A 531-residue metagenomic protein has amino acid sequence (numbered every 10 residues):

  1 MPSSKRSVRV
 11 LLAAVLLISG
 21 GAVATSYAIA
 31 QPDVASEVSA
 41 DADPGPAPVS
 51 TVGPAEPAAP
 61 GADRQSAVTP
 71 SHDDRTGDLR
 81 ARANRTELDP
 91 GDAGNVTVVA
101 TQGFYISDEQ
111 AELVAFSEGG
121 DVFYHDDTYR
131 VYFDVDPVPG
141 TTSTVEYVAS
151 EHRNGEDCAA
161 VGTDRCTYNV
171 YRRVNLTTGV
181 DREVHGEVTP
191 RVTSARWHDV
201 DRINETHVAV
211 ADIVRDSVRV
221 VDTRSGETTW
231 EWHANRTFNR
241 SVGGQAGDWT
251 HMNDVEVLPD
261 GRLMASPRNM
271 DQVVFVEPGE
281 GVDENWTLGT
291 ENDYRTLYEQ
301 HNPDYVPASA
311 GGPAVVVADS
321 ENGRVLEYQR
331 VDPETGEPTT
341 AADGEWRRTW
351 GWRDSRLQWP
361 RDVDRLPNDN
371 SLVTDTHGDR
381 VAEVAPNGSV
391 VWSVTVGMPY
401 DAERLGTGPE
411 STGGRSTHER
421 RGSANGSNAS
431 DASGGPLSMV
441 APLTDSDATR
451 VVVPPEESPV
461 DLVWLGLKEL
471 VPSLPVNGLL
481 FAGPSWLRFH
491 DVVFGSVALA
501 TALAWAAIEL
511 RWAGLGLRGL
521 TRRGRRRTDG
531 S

Functional and structural regions predicted by a protein language model:
M1-T407, E457-S531: Hydrophobic alpha-helical segments
G406-G483: C-terminal low-complexity, Ser/Thr- and acidic/Pro-rich disordered "stalk" regions positioned immediately N-terminal
